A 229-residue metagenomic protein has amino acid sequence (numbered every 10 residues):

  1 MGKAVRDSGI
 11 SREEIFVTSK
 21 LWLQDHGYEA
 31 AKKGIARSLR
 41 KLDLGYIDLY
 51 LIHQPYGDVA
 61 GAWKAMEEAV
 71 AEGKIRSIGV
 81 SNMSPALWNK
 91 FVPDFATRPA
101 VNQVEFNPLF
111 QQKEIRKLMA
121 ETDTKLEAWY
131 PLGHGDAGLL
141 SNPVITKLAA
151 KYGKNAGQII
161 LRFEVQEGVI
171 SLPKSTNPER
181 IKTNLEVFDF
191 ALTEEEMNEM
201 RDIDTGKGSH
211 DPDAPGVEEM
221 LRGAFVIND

Functional and structural regions predicted by a protein language model:
M1-R6, I35-L39, M66-E67, W88: Short, well-ordered amphipathic alpha-helices
G2-I15, L132, I227-D229: N-terminal binding-site loop/beta-alpha segment at the start of enzyme catalytic domains that lines or forms
I10-E13, L42-G45, G73, T97 (+1 more regions): Structured loop/turn residues at beta-strand edges in well-structured enzyme cores
R12-D25, D48-P55, N82: A short, structured active-site edge motif that brings together acidic residues
G27-L42, G61, A86-W88, F110-Q112: Short, acidic/polar
A31-L51, E68-E72: CE4/NodB-like, metal-dependent polysaccharide N-deacetylase domain that modifies extracellular/periplasmic N-acetylated
Q54-D229: Beta/alpha (TIM)-barrel catalytic core signal, keyed to glycine-rich beta->alpha loops juxtaposed to Asp/Glu that bind
